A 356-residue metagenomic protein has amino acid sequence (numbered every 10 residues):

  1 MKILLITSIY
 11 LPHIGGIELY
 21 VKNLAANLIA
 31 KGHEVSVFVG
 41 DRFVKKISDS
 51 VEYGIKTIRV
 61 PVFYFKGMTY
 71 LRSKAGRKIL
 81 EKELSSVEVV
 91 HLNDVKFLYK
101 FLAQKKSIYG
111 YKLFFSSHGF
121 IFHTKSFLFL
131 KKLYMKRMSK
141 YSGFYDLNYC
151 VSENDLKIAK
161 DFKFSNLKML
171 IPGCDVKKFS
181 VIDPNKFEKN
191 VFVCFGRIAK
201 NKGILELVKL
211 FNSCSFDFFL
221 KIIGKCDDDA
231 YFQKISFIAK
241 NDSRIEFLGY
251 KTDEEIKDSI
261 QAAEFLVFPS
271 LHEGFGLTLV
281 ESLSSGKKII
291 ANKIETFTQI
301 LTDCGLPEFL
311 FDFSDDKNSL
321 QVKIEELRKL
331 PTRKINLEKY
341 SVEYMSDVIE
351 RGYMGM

Functional and structural regions predicted by a protein language model:
L19, N190, C194-S213, A230-Q233: A conserved mid-protein helix/loop that constitutes part of the nucleotide-sugar donor-binding site
S48, K157, K221-R244, E255: Short, structured helix-loop element that forms part of the nucleotide-activated donor/catalytic region
L92-Y99, S117: Short His-centered aromatic/hydrophobic patch
K131-N148: Membrane-proximal helix-turn-helix segments that form the acceptor-binding/catalytic region of lipid-linked
N154, G173: Carbohydrate-associated surface elements
L271: Aromatic "clamp/platform" in nucleotide-sugar-dependent glycosyltransferases that forms part of the donor/acceptor
K288-A291: Short hydrophobic beta-strand element within catalytic cores of glycosyltransferases and related nucleotide-activated
T298-E325: Change "using UDP/GDP/dTDP sugars" to "using nucleotide sugars
